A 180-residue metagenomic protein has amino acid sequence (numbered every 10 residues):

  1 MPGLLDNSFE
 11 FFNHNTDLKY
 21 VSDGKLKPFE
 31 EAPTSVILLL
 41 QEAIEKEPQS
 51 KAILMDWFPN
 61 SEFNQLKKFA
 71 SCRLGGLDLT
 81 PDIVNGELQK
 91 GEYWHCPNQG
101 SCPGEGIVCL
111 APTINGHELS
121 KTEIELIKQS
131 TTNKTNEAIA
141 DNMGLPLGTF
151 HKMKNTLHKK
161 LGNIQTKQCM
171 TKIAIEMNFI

Functional and structural regions predicted by a protein language model:
M1-I107: DNA-contacting interfaces and partner/effector-binding or oligomerization modules in DNA-centric proteins
Q99, K152, Q168-K172: Anionic, Ser/Thr-rich low-complexity intrinsically disordered regions
C109-K152, E176: Helix-turn-helix DNA-binding segment
I124-K128, H158, T171: Hydrophobic residues on short alpha-helical segments
F150-L161: DNA major-groove recognition helices of helix-turn-helix
K159-I180: Basic, Lys/Arg-enriched C-terminal extension of HTH/homeodomain DNA-binding domains
